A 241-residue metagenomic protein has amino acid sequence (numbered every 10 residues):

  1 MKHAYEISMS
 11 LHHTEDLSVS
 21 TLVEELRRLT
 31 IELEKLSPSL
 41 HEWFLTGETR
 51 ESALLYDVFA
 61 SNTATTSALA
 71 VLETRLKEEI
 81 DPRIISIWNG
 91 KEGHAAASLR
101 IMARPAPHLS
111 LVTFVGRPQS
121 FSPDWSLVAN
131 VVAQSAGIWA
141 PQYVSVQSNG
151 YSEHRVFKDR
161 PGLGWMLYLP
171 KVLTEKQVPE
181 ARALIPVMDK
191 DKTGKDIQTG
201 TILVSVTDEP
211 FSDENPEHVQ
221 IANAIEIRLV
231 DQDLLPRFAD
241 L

Functional and structural regions predicted by a protein language model:
M1-F44, G150-L241: C-terminal interaction module
L36-Y151: Internal, hydrophobic cores of structured domains that mediate oligomerization or house catalytic pockets within large
